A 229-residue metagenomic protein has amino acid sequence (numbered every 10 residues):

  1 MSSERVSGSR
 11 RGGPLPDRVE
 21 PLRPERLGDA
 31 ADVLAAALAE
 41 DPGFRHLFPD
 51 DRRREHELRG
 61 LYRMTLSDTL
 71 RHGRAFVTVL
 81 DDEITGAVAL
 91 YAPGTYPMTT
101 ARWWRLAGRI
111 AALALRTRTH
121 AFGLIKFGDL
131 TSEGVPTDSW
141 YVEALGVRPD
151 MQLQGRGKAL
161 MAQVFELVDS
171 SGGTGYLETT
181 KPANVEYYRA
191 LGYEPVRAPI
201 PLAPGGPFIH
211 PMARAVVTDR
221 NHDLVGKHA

Functional and structural regions predicted by a protein language model:
R18-A36, E40-D41: A short beta-loop-alpha structural element at the N-terminal edge of CoA-dependent acyl/N-acetyltransferase catalytic
R52-R74: Active-site rim helix/loop that mediates acceptor-substrate recognition in acyltransferases
R71-V88: Conserved beta-hairpin
I84-G146, Q152, A203-G205, A229: Conserved acyl-donor/pantetheine-binding loop and adjacent beta-alpha core of acyl/acetyltransferases and related
D138-W140, V168-T180: Conserved GNAT acetyl-CoA-binding A-motif
E143-Q152, Y176-V185, A203-G205, A213-A215: Conserved beta-strand-loop-alpha-helix junction that forms the acyl-donor binding cleft
V147, L153-E166: Conserved acetyl-CoA-binding loop-helix of GNAT-fold acetyltransferases
K158, S170-S171, K181-A198, P204: Conserved active-site alpha-helix within GNAT-family acetyltransferase domains
